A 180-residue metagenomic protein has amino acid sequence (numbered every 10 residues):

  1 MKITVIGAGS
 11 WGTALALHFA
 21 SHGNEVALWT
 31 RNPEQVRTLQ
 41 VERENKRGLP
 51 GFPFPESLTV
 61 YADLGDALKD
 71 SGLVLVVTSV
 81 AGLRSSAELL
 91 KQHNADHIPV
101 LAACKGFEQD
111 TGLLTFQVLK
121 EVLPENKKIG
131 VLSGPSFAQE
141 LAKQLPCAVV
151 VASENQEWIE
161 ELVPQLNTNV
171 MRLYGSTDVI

Functional and structural regions predicted by a protein language model:
M1-F52, V60-A62: NAD(P)+-binding Rossmann beta1-loop-alpha1 motif at the extreme N-terminus of oxidoreductases
T4, A27, T59, P99-L101 (+2 more regions): A structural signal for isolated positions on well-ordered beta-strands in alpha/beta enzyme cores
A8, R31, A103-K105, E154: Cofactor-binding loop segments of dinucleotide-utilizing enzymes, especially the Rossmann-like FAD- and NAD(P)+-binding
P50-T59, D96, E125-K128, N169-M171: A short helix-to-beta-strand connector/capping loop
Y61-K69, L73-P146, I159-V163: Rossmann-like NAD(P)(H) cofactor-binding subdomain of soluble oxidoreductases
S136-K143, N169-I180: Conserved Rossmann-fold dehydrogenase catalytic segment
P146-G175: Conserved anion/nucleotide-ligand pocket segment
